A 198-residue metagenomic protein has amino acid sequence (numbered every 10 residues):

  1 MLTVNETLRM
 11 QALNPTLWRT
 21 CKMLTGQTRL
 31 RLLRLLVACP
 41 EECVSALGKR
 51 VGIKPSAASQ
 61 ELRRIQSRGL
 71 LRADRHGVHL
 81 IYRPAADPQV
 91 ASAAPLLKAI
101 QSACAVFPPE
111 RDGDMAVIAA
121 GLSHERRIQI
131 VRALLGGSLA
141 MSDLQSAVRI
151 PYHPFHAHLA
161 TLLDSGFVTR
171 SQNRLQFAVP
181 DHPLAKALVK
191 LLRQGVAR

Functional and structural regions predicted by a protein language model:
L2-H76: DNA-contacting interfaces and partner/effector-binding or oligomerization modules in DNA-centric proteins
L2-L17, R34, A38, A86-G136 (+1 more regions): Amphipathic alpha-helical dimerization/coiled-coil segments that flank or bridge DNA-binding/regulatory modules
T25-R29, G77, S123-R127, D181: Alpha-helical hinge/cap motifs
A46-G48, I130, D143-V148: A short acidic, leucine-rich amphipathic alpha-helix
I53-Q66, S146-D164: Short amphipathic alpha-helical interaction segments
Q66-D74, L163-N173: A short, conserved structural fragment
R75-I81, D87, Q172-A178: Short, Lys/Arg-rich nucleic-acid/phosphate-binding segment
